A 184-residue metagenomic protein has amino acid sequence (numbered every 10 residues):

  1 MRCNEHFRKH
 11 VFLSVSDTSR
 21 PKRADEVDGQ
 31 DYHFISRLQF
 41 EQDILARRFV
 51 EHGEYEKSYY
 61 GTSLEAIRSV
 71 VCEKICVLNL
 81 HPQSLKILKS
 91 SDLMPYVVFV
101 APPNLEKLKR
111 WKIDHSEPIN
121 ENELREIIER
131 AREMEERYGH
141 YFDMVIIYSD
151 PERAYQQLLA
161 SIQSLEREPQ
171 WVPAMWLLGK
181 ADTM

Functional and structural regions predicted by a protein language model:
M1-C76, P82-M184: Glycine-rich phosphate-binding loop of ATP-dependent small-molecule kinases
